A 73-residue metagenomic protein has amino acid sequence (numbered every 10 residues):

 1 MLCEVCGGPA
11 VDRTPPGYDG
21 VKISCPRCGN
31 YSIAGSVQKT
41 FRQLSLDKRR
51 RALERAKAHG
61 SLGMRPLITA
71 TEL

Functional and structural regions predicted by a protein language model:
C3-C6, C25: Short cysteine-rich clusters marking metal-coordination/redox-active sites
G8-P16: Short, intrinsically disordered, charge-biased short linear motifs at domain edges
D12-R13, Y31-G35: Short, non-ligating residues that shape and space the ligands of small metal-coordination modules and catalytic
P15-V21, S36-R42: Short cysteine/histidine-rich zinc-coordinating motifs and their immediately flanking basic loops
D19-N30: Cysteine-rich micro-motifs
G29-S32, R51: Alpha-helix boundary/capping detector
V37-L73: Short, intrinsically disordered terminal segments enriched in charged and Pro/Gly residues
